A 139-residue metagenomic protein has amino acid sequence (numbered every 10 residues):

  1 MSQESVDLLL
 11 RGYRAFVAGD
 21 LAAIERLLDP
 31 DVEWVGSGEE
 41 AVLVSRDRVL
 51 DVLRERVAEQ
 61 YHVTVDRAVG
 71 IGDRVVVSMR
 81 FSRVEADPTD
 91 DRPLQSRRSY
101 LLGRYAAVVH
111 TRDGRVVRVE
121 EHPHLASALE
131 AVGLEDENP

Functional and structural regions predicted by a protein language model:
M1-E4, R54-P139: A beta-strand edge to alpha-helix "cap/lid" segment located at domain peripheries
M1-P30, L134-P139: Short, low-complexity N-terminal intrinsically disordered segments enriched in polar/charged residues
V6, A22-R26, P30-R74: A solvent-exposed, acidic/Ser-Thr-rich amphipathic alpha-helical stretch
L9, Y13-F16, L28, V49 (+3 more regions): Hydrophobic alpha-helical core bundles mediating ligand binding, dimerization, or RNAP-core interactions
Y13, G38, V117: Generic anion/oxyanion-binding catalytic loop in active/binding sites
A15-A22, S45, Q95-R98: Short, functional N-terminal and low-complexity linear motifs
